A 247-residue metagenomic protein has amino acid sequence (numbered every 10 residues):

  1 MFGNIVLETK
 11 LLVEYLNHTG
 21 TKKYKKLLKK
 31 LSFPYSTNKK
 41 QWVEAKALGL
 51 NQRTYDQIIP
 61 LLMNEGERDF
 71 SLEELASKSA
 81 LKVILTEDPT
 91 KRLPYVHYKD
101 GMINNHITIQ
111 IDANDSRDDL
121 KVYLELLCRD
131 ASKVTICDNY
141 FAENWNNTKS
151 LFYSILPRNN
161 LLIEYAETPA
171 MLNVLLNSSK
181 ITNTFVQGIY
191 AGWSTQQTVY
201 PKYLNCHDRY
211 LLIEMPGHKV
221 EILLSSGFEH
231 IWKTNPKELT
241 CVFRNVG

Functional and structural regions predicted by a protein language model:
M1-R117, K121, N146-G247: PLD/PLD-like phosphodiesterase catalytic module centered on the HKD motif
Q110-I111, D130-D138, L162: Short hydrophobic beta-strand segments
A142-E143: Short, solvent-exposed loop/turn at the beta-strand->alpha-helix junction within individual leucine-rich repeat
